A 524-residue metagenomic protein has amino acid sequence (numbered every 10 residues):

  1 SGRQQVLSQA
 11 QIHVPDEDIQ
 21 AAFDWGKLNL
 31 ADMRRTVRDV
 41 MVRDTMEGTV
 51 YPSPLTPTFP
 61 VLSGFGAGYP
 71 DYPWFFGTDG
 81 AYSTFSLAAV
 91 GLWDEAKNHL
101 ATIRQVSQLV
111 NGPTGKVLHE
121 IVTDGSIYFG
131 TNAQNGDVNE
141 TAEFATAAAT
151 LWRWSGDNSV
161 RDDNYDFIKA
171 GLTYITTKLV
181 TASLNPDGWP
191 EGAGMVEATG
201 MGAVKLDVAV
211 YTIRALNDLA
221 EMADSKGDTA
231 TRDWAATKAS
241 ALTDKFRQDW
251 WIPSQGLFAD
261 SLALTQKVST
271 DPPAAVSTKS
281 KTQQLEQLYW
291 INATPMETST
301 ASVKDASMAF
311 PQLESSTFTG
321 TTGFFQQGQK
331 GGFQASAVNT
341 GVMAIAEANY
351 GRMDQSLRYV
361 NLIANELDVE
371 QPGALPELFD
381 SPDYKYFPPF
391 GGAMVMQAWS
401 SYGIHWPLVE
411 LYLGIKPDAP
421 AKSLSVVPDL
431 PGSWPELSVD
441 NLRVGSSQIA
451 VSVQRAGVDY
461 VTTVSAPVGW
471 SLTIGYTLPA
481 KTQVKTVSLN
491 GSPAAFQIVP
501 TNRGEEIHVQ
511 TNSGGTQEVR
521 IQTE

Functional and structural regions predicted by a protein language model:
S1, D16-L28, R214, K267 (+4 more regions): Extracytoplasmic low-complexity repetitive segments enriched in small/polar residues
S1-A10, S513-G515: Extended acidic/polar, glycine-enriched regions that form or flank non-catalytic beta-rich accessory modules
Q5-R161, A259, Q283-T298, S307-P311 (+3 more regions): Substrate-binding groove/exosite segments of carbohydrate-active enzymes
A21-W25, G91-V106, N158-T177, A215 (+6 more regions): Extended, well-ordered alpha-helical scaffold segments
P113-H119, V180-G192, M201-D207, Y211-M308 (+3 more regions): Catalytic cores of carbohydrate-active enzymes
G125-N132, V196-G202, F325-Q329, A344 (+1 more regions): Short beta-alpha connecting loops at secondary-structure transitions that line or flank enzyme active sites
N349, M353-E524: Non-catalytic C-terminal accessory modules of carbohydrate-active enzymes
